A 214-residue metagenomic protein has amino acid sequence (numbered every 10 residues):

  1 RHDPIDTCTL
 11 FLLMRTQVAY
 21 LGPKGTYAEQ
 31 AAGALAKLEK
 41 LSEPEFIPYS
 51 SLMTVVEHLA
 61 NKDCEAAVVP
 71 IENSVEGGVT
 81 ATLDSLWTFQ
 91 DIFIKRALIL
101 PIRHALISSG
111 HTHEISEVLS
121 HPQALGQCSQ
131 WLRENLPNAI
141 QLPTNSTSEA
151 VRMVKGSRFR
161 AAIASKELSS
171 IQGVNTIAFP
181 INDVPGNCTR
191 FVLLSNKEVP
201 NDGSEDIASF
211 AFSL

Functional and structural regions predicted by a protein language model:
I5, F11-L214: Domain-level signature for soluble enzymes in the chorismate/prephenate branch of the shikimate pathway
